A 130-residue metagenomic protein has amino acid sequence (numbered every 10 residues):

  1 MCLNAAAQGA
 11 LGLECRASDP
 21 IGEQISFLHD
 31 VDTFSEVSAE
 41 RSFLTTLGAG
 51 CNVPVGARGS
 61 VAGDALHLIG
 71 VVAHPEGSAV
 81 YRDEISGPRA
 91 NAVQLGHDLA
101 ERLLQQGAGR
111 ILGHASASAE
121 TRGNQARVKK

Functional and structural regions predicted by a protein language model:
M1-K130: Small-molecule-sensing regulatory modules
